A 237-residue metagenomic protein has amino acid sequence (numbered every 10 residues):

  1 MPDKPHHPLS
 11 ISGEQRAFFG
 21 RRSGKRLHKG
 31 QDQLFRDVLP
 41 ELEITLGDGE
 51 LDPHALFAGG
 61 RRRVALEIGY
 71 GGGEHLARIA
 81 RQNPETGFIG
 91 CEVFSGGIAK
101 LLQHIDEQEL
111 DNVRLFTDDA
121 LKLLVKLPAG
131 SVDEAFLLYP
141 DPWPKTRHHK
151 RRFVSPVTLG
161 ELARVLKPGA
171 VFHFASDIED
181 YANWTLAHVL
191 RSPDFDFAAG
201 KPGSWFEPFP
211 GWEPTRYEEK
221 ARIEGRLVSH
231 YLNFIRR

Functional and structural regions predicted by a protein language model:
M1-L66, E74-N83: S-adenosyl-L-methionine
L66-I68, C91: Conserved beta-strand/loop positions that form the S-adenosyl-L-methionine
G71: Conserved glycine-rich SAM-binding loop
F94: Conserved SAM/SAH-binding beta-strand->alpha-helix loop
L102-A129: S-adenosyl-L-methionine
V154-P168: A short glycine-rich, Lys/Arg-flanked "PGG" loop and its adjoining helix->strand segment in the class I
P168-S176: Conserved beta-strand signature within the Rossmann-like core of class I S-adenosyl-L-methionine
A187-R237: Class I S-adenosyl-L-methionine
